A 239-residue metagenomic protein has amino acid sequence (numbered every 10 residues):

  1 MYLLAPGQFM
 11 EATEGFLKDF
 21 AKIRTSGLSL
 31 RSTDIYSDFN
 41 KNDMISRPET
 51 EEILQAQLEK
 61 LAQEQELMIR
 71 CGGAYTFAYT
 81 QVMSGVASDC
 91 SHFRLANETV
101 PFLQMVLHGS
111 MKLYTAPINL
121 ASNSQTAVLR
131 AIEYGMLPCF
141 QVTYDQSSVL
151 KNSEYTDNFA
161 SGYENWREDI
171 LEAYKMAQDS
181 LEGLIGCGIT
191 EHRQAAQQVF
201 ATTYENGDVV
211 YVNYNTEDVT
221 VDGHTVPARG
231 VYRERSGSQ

Functional and structural regions predicted by a protein language model:
M1-Q239: Active-site-proximal substrate-binding groove within the catalytic cores of carbohydrate-active enzymes
